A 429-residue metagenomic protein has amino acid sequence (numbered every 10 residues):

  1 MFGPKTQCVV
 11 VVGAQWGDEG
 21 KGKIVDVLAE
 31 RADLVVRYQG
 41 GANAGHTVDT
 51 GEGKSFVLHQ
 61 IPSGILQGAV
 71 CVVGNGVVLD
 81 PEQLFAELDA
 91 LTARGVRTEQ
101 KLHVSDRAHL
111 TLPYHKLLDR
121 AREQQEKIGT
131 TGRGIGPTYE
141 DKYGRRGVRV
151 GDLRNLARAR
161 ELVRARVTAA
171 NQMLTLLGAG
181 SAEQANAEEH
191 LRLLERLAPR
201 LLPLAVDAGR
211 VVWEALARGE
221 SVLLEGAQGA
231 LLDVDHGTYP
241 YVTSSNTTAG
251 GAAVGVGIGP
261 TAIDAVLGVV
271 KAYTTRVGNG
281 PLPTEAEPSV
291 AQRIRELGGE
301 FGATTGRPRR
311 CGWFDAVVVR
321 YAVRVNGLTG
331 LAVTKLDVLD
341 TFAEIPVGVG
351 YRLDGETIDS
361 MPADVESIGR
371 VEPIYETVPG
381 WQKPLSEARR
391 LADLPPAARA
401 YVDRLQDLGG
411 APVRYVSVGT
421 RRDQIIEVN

Functional and structural regions predicted by a protein language model:
M1-N429: Non-transmembrane, aqueous-exposed alpha-helical and coiled segments at domain scale
